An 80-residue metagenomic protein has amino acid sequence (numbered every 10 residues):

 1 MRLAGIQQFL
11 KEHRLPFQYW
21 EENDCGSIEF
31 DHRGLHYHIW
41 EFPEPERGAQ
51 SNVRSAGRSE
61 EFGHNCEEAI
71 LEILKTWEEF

Functional and structural regions predicted by a protein language model:
M1-H32, N52-L71, K75, E79-F80: Negatively charged, low-complexity tracts enriched in Asp/Glu with abundant Ser/Thr
L35-V53: Short, conserved beta-strand/beta-arch hydrophobic-aromatic motifs that form part of recognition grooves or interface
